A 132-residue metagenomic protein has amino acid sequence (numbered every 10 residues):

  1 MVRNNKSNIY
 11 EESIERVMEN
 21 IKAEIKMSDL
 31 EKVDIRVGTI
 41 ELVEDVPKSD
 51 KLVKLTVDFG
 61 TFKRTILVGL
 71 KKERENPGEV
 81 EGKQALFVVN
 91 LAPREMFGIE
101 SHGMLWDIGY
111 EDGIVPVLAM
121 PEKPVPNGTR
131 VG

Functional and structural regions predicted by a protein language model:
V2-G132: Phosphate-backbone binding interfaces of nucleic-acid-interacting proteins
